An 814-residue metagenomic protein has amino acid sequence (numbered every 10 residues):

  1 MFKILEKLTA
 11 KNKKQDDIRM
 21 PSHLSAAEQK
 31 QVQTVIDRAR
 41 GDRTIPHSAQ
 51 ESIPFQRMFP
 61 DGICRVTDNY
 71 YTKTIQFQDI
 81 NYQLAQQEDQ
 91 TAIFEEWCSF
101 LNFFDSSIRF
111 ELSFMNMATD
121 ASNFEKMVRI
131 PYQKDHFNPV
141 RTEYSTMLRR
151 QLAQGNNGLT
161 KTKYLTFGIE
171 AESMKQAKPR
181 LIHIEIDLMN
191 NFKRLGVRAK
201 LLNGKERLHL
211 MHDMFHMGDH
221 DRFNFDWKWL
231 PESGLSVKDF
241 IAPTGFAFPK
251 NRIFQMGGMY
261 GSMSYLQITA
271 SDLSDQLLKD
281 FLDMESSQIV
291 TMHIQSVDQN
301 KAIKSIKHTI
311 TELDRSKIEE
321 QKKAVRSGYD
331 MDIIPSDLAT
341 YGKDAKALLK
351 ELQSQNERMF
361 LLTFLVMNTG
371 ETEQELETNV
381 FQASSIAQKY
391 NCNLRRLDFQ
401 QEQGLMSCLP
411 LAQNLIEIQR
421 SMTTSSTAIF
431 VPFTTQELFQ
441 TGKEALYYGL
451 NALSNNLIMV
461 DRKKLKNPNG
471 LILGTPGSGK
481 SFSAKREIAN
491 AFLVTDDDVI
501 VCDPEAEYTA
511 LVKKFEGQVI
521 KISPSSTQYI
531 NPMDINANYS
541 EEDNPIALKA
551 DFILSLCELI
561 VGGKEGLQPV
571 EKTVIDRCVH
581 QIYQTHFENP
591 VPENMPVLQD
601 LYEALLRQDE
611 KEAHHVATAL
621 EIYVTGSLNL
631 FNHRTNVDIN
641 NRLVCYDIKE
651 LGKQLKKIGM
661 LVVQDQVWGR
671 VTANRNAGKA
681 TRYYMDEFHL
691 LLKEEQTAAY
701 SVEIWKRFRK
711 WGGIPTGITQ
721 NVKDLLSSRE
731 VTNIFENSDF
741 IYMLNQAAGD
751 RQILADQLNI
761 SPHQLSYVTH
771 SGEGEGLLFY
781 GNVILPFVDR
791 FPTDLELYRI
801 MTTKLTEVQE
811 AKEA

Functional and structural regions predicted by a protein language model:
M1-T435: Extended, folded cores of ATP/NTP-driven motor/assembly subunits in large transport and secretion machines
I80, Q87-S106, S113, M117 (+11 more regions): P-loop NTPase motor domains
I472: Hydrophobic anchor at the beta1->P-loop junction of P-loop NTPases
K480: Conserved lysine of the Walker
S483: Hydrophobic positions on the alpha1 helix immediately C-terminal to the Walker A/P-loop
N490-I500: Post-Walker A helix-loop "phosphate-sensing" segment adjacent to the P-loop in P-loop NTPases
E516-I520, E730-M743: A short helix-turn-beta junction within AAA+ P-loop NTPase domains corresponding to the substrate/partner-engaging
L758-E813: Conserved P-loop NTPase
